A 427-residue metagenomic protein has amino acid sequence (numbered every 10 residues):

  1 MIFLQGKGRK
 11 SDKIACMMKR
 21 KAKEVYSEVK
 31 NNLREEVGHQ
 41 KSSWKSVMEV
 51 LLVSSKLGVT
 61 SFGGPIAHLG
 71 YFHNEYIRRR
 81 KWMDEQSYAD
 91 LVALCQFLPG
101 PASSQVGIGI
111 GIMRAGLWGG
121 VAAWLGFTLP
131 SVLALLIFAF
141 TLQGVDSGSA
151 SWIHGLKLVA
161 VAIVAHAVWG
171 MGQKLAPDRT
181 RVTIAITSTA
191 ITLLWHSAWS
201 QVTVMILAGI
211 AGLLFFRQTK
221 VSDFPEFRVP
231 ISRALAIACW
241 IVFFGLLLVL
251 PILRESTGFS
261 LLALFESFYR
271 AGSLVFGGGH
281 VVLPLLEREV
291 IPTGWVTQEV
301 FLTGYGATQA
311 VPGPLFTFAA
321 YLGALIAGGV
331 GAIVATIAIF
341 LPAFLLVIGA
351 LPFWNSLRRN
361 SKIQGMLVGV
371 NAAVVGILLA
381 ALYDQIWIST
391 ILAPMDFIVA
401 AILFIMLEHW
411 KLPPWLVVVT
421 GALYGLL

Functional and structural regions predicted by a protein language model:
I2-L98, G109-V311, L315-L427: Multi-pass membrane proteins that catalyze or facilitate reactions on polyprenyl-/lipid-phosphate substrates and their
A102-Q105: Conserved beta-loop-alpha segment that forms the PLP phosphate-binding cup at the N-terminus of a helix
